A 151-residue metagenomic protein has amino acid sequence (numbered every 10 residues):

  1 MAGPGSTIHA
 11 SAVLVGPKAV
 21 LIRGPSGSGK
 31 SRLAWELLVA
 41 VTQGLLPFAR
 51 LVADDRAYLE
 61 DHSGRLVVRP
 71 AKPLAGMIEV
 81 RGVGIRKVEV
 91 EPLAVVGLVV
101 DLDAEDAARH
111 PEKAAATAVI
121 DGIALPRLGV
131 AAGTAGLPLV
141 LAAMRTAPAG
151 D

Functional and structural regions predicted by a protein language model:
M1-R23, D151: Extreme N-terminal, non-catalytic leader segments that precede Walker-type/kinase nucleotide-binding cores
A2, V15, A19, V67 (+5 more regions): Phosphate/pyrophosphate-binding catalytic cores of soluble transferases and nucleic-acid-acting enzymes
S11-G16, L33, V68-R69: Conserved N-terminal glycine/acidic-rich loop preference
S11-V15, L59-E60, A115-I120: Short acidic-hydrophobic surface loop/beta-edge motif
K18-Q43: Glycine-rich phosphate-binding P-loop
T42-L98: Conserved nucleotide-sensing/catalytic segment adjacent to the nucleotide-binding pocket in NTP-handling enzymes
P92-D151: Conserved NTP phosphate-binding and transfer environment spanning the P-loop NTPase/kinase superfamily
